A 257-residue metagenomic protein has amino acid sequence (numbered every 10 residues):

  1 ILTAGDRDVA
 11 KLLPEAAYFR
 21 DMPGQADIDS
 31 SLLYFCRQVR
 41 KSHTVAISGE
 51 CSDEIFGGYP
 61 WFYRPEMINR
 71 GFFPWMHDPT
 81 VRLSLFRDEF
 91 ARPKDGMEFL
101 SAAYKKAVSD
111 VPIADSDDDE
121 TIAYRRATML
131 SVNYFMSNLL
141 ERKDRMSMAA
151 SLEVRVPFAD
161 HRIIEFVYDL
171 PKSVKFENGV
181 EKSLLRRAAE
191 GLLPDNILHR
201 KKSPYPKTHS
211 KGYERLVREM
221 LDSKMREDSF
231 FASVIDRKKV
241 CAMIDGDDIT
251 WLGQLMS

Functional and structural regions predicted by a protein language model:
I1-F19, E98-A114: A conserved beta-strand->alpha-helix junction
I1-P14, D27-G49, M136, A189: ATP-dependent adenylation/nucleotidyltransferase module used to activate substrates
D8-L12, E54-G58, Y63, P206: Short catalytic/ligand-binding loop motif for oxyanion handling, primarily in non-cytosolic enzymes, centered on
A16-R20, Y63-E66: Short, hinge-like loop/turn segments at secondary-structure boundaries
M22-A26: Acceptor-substrate binding/catalytic loop of class I
I28, V45-I47, P79-S257: Adenosyl-5′-phosphate
H43-Y59, A149: Short acidic/histidine-rich active-site segments
I55-R82: A mobile, often basic/glycine-rich helix-loop segment that functions as the active-site lid/recognition loop
